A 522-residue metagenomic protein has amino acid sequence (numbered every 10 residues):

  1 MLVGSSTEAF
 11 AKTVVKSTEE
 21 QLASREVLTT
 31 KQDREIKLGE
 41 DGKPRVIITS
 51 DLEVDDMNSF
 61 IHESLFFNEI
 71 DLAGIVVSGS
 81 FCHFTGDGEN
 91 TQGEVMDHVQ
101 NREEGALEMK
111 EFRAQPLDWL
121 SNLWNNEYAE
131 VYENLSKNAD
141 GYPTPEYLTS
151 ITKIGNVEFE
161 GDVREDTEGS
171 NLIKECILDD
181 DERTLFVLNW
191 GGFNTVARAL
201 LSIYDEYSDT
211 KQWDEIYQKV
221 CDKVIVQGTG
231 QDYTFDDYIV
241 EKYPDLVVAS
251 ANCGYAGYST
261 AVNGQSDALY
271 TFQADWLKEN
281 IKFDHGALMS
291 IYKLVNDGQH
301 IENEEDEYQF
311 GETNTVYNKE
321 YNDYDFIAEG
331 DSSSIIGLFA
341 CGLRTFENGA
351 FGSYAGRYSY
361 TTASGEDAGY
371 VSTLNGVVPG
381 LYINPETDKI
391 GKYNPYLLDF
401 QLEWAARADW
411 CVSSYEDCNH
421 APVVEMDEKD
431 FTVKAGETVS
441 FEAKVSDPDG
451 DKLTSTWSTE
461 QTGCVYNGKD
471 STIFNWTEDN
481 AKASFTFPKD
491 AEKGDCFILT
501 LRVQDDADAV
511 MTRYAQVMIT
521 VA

Functional and structural regions predicted by a protein language model:
L2-A23: Sec-dependent signal peptide cleavage junction
S17-F474, D490, G494: N-terminal acidic, glycine/proline-rich low-complexity segments
T432, K444, S484-T486, M518-T520: Generic structural detector for well-ordered beta-strands
S455, A481, A515-V517: Extracytoplasmic/periplasmic beta-strand context in beta-sandwich domains, especially the cupredoxin/COX2 CuA-binding
D479-K493: Solvent-exposed segments in extracellular or luminal domains encompassing
Q504-V510: Short, solvent-exposed loop/turn segments at the edges of extracellular beta-sandwich modules
M511-V521: C-terminal edge beta-strand
